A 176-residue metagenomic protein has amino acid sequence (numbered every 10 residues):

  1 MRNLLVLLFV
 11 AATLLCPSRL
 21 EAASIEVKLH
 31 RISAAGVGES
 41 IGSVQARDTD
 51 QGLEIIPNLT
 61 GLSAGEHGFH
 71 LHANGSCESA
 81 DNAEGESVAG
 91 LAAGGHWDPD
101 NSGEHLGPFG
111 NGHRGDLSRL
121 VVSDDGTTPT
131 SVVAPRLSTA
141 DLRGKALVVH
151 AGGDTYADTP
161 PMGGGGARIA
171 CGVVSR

Functional and structural regions predicted by a protein language model:
M1-L4: Positively charged n-region of N-terminal signal peptides that target proteins for export
V6-L15: Bacterial N-terminal signal peptides
C16-R176: N-terminal leader/targeting pre-sequences
